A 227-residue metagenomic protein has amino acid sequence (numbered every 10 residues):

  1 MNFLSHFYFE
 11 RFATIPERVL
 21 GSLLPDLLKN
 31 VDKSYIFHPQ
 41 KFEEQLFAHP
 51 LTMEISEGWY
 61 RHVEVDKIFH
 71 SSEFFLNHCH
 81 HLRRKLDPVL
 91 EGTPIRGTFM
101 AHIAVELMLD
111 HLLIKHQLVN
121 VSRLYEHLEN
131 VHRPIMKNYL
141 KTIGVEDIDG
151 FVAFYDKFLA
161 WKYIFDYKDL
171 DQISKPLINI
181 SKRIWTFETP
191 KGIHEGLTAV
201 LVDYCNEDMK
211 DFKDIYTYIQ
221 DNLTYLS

Functional and structural regions predicted by a protein language model:
M1-F99, V105, E195-S227: An N-terminal structural lobe/cap that precedes and organizes the functional/catalytic core across diverse proteins
L27, V63-E64, I68, M108 (+4 more regions): Amphipathic alpha-helical segments in well-ordered regions
S72, L113-L124, D166, W185-E188 (+2 more regions): Long, hydrophobic, amphipathic alpha-helical segments used as structural scaffolds
R83-D156: Active-site-proximal alpha-helical scaffolds that flank and shape metal-associated catalytic sites
Y125-T217: An amphipathic alpha-helical core segment
